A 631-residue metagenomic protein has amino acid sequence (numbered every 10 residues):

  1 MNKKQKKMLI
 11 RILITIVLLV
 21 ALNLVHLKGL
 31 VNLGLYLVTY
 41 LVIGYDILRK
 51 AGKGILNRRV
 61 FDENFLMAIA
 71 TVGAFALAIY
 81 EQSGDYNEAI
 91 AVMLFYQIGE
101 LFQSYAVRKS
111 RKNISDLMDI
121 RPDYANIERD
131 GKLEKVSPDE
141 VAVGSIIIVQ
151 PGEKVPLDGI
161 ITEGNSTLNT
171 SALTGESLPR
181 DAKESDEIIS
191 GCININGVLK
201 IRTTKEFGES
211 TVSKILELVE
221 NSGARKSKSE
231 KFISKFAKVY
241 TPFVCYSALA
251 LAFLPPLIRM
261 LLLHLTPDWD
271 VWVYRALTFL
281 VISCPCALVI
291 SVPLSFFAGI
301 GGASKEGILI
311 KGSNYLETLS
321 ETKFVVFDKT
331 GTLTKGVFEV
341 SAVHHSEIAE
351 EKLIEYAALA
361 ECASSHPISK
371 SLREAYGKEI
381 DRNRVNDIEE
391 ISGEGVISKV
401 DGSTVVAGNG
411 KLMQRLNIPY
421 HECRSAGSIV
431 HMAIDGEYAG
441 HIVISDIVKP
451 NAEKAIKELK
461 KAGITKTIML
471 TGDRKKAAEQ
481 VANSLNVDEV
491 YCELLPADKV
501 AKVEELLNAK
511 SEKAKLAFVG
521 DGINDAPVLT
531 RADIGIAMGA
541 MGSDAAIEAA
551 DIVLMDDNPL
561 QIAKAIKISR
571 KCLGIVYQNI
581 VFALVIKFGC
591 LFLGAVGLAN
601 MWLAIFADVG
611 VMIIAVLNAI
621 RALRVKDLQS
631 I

Functional and structural regions predicted by a protein language model:
M1-I14, G34-L37, L48-F75, L216-A250 (+5 more regions): Soluble-to-membrane junctions at the N-terminal ends of transmembrane alpha-helices in multi-pass ion-transporting
N2-Y124, K226, K235, P242 (+2 more regions): Transmembrane helix-loop-helix hairpins at the membrane interface
G29-L37, V60-A68, E81-V92, F232 (+4 more regions): Membrane-water interface of transmembrane alpha-helices in multipass transporters/channels
E63-T71, L173, Y274, C284-A360 (+1 more regions): Conserved catalytic phosphorylation-site environment of P-type ATPases
F65-L66, A91-P151, A182, I310 (+5 more regions): Juxtamembrane coupling segments of multi-pass membrane pumps/enzymes
D116-E209, N314-A357, K399-V400: Conserved cytosolic catalytic loops of P-type ATPases
V340-K466, K475, V487-V503: P-type ATPase nucleotide-binding
V400-G402, S428, I434-Q578, I586: Conserved ATP-binding TGD loop and adjacent catalytic N/P-domain core of P-type ATPases
